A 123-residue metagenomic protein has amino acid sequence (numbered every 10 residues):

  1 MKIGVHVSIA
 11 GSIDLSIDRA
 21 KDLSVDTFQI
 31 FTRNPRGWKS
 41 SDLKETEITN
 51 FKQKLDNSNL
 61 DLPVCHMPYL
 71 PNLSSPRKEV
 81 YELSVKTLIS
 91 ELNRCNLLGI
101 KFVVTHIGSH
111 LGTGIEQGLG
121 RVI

Functional and structural regions predicted by a protein language model:
M1-M67, P71, S75-S90: N-terminal pre-domain/capping segments
L73-I123: Active-site acidic/histidine proton-transfer and metal-coordination neighborhood in alpha/beta enzyme cores
